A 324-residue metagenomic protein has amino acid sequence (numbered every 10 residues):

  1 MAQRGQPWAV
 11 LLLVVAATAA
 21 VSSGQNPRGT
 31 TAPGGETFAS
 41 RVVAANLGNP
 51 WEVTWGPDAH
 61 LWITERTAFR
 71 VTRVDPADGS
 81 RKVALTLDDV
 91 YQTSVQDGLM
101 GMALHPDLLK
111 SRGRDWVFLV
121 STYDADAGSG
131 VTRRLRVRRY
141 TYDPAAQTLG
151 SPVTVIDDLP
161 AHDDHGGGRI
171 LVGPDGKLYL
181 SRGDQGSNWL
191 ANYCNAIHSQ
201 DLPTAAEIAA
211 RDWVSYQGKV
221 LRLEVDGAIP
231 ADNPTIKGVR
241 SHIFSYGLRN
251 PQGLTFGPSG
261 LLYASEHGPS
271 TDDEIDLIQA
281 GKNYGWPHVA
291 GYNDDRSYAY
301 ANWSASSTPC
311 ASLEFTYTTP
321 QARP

Functional and structural regions predicted by a protein language model:
M1-V10: Bacterial N-terminal signal peptides that target proteins for export
A9-A19: Bacterial N-terminal signal peptides
L11, S40, D89, D157 (+2 more regions): A general structural-boundary detector
L13-V15, S151, F315: Generic detector of low-complexity/intrinsically disordered segments and short hydrophobic N-terminal stretches
G24-L190, C194, G253-F256, G260-G268: Acidic, Gly/Ser/Thr-rich repeat motifs that build Ca2+-stabilized beta-propeller blades
N26-T30, Q92, D97-L99, D107-K110 (+1 more regions): Beta-propeller domain segments
